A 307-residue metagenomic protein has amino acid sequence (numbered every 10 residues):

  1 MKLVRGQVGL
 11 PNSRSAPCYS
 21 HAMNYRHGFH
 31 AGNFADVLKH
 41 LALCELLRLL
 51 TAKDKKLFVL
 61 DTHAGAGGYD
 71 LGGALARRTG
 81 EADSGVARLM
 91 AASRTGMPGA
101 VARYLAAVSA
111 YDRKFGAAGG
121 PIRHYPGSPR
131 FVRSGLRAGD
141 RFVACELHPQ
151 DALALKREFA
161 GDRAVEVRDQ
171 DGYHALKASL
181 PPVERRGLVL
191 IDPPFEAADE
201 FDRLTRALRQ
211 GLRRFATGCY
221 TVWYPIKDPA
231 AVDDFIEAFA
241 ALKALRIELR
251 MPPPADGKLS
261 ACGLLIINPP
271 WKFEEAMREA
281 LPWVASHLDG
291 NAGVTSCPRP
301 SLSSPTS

Functional and structural regions predicted by a protein language model:
R14-S307: Class I S-adenosyl-L-methionine-dependent methyltransferase catalytic core
